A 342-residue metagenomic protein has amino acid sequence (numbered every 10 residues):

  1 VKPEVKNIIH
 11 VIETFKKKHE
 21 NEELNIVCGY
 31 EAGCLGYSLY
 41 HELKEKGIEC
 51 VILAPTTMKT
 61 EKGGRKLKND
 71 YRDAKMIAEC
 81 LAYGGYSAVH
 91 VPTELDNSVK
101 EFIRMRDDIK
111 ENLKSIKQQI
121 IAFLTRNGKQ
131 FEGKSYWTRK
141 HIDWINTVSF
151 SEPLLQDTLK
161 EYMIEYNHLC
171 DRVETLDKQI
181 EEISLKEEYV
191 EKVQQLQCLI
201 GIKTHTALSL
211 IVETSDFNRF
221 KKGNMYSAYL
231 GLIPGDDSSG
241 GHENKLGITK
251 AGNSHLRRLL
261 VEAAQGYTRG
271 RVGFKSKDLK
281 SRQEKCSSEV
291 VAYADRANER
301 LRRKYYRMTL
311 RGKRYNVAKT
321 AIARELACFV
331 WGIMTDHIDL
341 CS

Functional and structural regions predicted by a protein language model:
V1-S342: A detector of single, family-specific signature residues that are central to catalytic or substrate-handling motifs
